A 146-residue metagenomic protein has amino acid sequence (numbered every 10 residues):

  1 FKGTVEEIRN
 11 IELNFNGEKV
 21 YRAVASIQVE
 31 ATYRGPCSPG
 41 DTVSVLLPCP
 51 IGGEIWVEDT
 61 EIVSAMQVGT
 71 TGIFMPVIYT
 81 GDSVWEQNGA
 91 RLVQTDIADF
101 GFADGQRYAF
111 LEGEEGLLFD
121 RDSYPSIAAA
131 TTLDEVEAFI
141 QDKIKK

Functional and structural regions predicted by a protein language model:
F1-L92, K145: Basic, polyanion-binding surface patches
I55-K146: Netrin-like (NTR/C345C) domain of secreted extracellular proteins
